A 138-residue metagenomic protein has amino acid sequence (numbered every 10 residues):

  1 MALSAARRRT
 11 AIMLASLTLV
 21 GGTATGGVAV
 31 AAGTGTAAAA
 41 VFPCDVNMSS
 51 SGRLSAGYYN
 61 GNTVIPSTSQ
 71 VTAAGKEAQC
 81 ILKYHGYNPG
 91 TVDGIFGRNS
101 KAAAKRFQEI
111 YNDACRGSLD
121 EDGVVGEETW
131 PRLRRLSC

Functional and structural regions predicted by a protein language model:
A2-R8, V28-G94: Acidic, Ser/Thr/Pro/Gly-enriched interdomain connector segments
R8-G27: Sec-dependent N-terminal signal peptides
A11-S16, S51, R116, G123: Generic N-terminal initiation segments characterized by hydrophobic and/or small/turn-forming residues
L17, A24, G33-G35, E128: Intrinsically disordered/low-complexity terminal segments and short unstructured peptides
S67-E77, K83-P131: Short acidic, glycine/serine/threonine-rich helix-capping segments at coil-helix boundaries
R132-C138: Terminal recognition/anchoring or ligand-binding modules at protein termini
